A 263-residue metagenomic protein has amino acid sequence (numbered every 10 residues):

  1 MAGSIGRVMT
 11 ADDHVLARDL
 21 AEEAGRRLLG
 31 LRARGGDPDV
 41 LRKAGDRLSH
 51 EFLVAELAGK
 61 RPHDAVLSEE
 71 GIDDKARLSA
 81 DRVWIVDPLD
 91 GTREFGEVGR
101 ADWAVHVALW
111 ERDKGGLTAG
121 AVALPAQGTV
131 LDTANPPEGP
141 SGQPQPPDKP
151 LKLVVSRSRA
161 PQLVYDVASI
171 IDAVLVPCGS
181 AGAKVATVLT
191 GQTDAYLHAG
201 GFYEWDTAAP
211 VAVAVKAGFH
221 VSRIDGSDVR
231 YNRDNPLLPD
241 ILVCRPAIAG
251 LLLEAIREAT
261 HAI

Functional and structural regions predicted by a protein language model:
M1-L89, D166-S169, H261-I263: N-terminal subdomain of lithium-sensitive/metallo-dependent phosphomonoesterases centered on the IMPase/IPPase/PAP
A24, L28, L57, T92 (+6 more regions): Residue-level signal for inorganic ion chemistry
R47, E70, P88-G91, P125 (+2 more regions): Generic detector of well-ordered alpha-helical packing
P62, A80-D81, G115-T118, D148-P150 (+1 more regions): Short coil/turn connectors at secondary-structure junctions
L78-P136: DPxDG-like acidic metal-binding loop motif
K114-G116, P137-G142, A247-L252: Short helix-loop capping/hinge motifs at secondary-structure junctions, enriched in acidic/polar residues
P147-I263: An extended, acidic
